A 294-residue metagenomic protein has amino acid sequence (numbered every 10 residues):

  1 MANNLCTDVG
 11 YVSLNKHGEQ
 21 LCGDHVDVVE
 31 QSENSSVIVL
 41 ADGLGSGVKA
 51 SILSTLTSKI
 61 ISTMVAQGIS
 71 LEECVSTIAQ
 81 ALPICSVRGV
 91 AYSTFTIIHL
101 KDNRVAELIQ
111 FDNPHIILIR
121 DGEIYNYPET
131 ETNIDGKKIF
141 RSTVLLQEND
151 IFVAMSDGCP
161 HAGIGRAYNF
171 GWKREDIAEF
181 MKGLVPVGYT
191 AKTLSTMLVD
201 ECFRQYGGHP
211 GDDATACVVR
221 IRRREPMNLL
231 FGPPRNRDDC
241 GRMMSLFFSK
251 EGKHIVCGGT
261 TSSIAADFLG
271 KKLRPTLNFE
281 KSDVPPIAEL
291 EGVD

Functional and structural regions predicted by a protein language model:
M1-Q20: Regulatory cytosolic signal-relay segments
E19-S32, N126-G165: Acidic loop->beta-strand submotif enriched in PP2C/PPM serine/threonine phosphatases
C22, L53-G122, I139, A191-V219: Catalytic core of PPM/PP2C metal-dependent serine/threonine phosphatase domains
H25-A79, V153, G165-R174: Primarily the active-site beta-strand->alpha-helix module of PP2C/PPM metal-dependent phosphatases, and frequently
N34-S46, Q110, L145-Y168, V219 (+1 more regions): Conserved beta-strand-loop-short alpha-helix elements that form and flank the Mn2+/Mg2+-coordinating active site
V105, S249-H254: Short active-site oxyanion
H161-S245, S249-E251, K271-D294: C-terminal catalytic subdomain
T261-K271: Short active-site loop/helix that positions an aromatic residue
